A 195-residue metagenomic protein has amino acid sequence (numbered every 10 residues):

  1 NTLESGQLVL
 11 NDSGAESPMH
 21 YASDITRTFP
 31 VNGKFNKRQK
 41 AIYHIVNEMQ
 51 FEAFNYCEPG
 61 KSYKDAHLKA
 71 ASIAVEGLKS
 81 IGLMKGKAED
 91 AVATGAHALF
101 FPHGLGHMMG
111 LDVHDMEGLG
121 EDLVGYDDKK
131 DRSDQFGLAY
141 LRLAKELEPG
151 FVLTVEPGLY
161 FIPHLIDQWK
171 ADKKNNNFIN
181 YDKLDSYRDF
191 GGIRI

Functional and structural regions predicted by a protein language model:
N1-I195: Active-site neighborhoods and metal-handling regions in enzymes and metal-associated proteins
